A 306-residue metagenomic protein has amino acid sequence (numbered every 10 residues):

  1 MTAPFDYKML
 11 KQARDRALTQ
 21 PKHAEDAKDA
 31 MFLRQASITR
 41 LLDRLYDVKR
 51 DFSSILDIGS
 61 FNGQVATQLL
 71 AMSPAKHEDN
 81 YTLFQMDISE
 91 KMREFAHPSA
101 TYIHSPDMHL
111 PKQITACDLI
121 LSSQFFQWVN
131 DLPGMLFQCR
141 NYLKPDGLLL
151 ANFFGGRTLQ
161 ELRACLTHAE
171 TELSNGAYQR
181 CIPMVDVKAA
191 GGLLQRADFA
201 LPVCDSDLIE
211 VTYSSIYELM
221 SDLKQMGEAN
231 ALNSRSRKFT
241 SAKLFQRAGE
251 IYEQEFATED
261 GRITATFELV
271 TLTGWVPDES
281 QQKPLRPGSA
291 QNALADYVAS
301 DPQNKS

Functional and structural regions predicted by a protein language model:
M1-S53: Class I SAM-dependent methyltransferase Rossmann-like catalytic core, especially the SAM/SAH-binding loop
L10-A13, L70, M108-L110, R157 (+1 more regions): Terminal, non-globular segments
A36, Q64, K91, Q127 (+3 more regions): Short alpha-helical
D43-Q113, L119, P133-F137: Class I SAM-dependent methyltransferase SAM/SAH-binding core
Y46, A197, Y217-S306: C-terminal lobe and adjacent flexible extensions of AdoMet/dcAdoMet transferase-like proteins
D118-P133, F137, F153-G155: A short SAM/SAH-binding and catalytic strip from SAM-dependent methyltransferases
P133-L148: A short glycine-rich, Lys/Arg-flanked "PGG" loop and its adjoining helix->strand segment in the class I
L150-E218, M226-F239: Conserved catalytic/acceptor-binding region of the Class I
